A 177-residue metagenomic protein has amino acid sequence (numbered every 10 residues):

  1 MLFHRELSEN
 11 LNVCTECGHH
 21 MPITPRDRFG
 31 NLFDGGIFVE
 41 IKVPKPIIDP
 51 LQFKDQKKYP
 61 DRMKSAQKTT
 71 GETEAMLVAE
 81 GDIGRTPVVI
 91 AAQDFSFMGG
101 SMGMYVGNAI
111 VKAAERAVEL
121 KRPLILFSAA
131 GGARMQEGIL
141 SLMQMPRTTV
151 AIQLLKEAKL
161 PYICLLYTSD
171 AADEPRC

Functional and structural regions predicted by a protein language model:
M1-I163: Terminal-region recognition feature
Y167-C177: Single conserved hydrophobic/aromatic residue that forms the stacking wall/gate of nucleotide- or nucleobase-binding
